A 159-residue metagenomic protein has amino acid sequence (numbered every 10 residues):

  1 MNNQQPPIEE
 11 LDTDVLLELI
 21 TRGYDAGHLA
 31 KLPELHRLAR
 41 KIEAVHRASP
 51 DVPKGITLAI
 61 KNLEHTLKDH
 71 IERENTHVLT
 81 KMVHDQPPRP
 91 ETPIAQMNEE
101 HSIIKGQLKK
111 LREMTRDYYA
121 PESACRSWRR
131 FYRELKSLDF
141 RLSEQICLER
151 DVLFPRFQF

Functional and structural regions predicted by a protein language model:
M1-F159: Small-residue-biased structural context
